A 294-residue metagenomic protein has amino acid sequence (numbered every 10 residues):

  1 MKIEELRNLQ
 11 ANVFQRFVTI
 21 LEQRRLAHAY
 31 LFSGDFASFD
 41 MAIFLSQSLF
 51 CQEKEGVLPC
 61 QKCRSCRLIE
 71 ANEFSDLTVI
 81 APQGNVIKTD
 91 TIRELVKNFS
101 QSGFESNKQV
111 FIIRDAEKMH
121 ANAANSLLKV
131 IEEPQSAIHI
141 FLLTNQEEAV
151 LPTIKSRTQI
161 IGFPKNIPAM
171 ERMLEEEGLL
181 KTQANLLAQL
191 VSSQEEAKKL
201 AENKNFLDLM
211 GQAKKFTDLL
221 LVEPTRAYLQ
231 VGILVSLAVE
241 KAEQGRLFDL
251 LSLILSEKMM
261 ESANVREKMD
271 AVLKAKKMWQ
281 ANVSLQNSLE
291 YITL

Functional and structural regions predicted by a protein language model:
M1-S48, G56, S65-L68, S136-H139 (+2 more regions): Charged, glycine-rich active-site and insertion segments that engage polyanionic ligands
Q15-L21, T89-V110, K118, N122 (+1 more regions): Conserved alpha-helical scaffold flanking the Walker A/P-loop in AAA+ ATPase domains
R25-L26, E70-F74, F104-N107, P134-A137: Short loop/turn elements that form and flank the Walker-type P-loop nucleotide-binding site in RecA-like NTPase cores
C51, Q101, E132-E133: Conserved amphipathic alpha-helical interaction elements at protein-protein interfaces in regulatory, energy-coupling
P59-K88: AAA+/P-loop NTPase substrate/partner-engagement loops
V110-I112, F141: Structural motif
D115-M119, E147: Conserved Walker B
N125-L142: Conserved catalytic/switch belt of AAA+ P-loop NTPases
